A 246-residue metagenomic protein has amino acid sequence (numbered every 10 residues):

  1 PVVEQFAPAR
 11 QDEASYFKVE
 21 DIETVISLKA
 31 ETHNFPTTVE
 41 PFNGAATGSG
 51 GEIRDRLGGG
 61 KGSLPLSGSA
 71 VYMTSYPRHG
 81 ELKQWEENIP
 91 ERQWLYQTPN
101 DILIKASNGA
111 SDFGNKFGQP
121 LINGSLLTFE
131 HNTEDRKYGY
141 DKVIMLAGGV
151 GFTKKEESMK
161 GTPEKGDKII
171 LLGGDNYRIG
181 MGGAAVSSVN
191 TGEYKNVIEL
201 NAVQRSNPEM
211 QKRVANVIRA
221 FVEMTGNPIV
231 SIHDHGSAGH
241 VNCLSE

Functional and structural regions predicted by a protein language model:
P1-E246: Glycine/proline-enriched, intrinsically flexible loops and inter-domain linkers
